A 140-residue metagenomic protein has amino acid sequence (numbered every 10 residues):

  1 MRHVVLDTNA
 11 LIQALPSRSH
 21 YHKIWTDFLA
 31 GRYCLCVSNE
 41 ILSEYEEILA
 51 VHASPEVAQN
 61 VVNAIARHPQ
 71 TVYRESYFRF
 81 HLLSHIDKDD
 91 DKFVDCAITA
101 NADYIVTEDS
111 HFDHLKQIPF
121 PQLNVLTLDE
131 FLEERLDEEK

Functional and structural regions predicted by a protein language model:
M1-H3: Extreme N-terminal starter segment of soluble prokaryotic enzymes
L6, P16, H22-A50: PIN/NYN-family metal-dependent endoribonuclease catalytic core
D7-T8, V37-S38, E108-D109, L128: A secondary-structure boundary/capping signal
A10-L11, I41, H111-F112: Alpha-helix capping/helix-boundary segments
C34, Q70-V72, N124: Conserved beta-strand segments of alpha/beta enzyme cores
Q70-I105, S110, H114: Active-site neighborhoods of divalent-metal-dependent phosphate/nucleic-acid chemistry enzymes
S110-K140: Acidic, PIN/NYN-like endoribonuclease modules and their adjacent C-terminal/linker elements
